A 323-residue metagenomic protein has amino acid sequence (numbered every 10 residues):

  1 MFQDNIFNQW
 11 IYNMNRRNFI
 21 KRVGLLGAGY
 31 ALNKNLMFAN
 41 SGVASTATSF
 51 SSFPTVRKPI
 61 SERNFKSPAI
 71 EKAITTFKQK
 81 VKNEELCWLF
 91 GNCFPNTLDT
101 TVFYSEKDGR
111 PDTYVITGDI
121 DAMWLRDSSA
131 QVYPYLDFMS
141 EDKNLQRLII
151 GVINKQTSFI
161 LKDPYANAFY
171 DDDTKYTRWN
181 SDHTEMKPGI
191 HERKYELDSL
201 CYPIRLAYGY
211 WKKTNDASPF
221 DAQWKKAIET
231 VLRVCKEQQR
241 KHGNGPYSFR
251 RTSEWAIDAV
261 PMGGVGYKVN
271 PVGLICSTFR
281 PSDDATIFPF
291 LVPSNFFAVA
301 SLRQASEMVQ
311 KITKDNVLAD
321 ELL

Functional and structural regions predicted by a protein language model:
N8-N13, K34-R63, P68-E71: C-terminal segment of N-terminal export signals and the immediately downstream linker at the start of the mature
Y12-I20: Twin-arginine (Tat) signal peptide motif
I20-S41: N-terminal export signals
A69-K82, A130-K143, Y202-A217, F296-K314: Well-ordered alpha-helical scaffold segments within catalytic/enzyme domains
L98-W124, L145, P188-G189: Internal amphipathic alpha-helical repeat/solenoid segments
D108-V115, Y176-K194, I257-F290: Acidic/His metal-coordination segments adjacent to aromatic residues that form catalytic metal sites in metalloenzymes
D121-I149, I153-A256: Aromatic-rich carbohydrate-recognition surfaces in CAZymes
D163, N167, K236-S253, F288-F290 (+2 more regions): Catalytic cores of carbohydrate-active enzymes
